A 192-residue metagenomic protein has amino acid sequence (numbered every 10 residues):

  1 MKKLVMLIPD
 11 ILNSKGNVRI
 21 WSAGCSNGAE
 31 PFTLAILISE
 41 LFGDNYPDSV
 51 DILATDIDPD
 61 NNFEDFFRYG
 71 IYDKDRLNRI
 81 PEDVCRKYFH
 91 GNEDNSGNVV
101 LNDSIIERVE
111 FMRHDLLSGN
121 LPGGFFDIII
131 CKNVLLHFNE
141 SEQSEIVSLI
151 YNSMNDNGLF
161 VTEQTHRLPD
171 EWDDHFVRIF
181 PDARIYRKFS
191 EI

Functional and structural regions predicted by a protein language model:
M1-W21, P31-L37: Class I S-adenosyl-L-methionine
I20, V50-I52, F160: Hydrophobic/aromatic residues located in beta-strands of well-ordered beta-sheets within soluble catalytic
G24-S26, D56: Conserved S-adenosyl-L-methionine
N27-N45: Conserved SAM-binding loop of SAM-dependent methyltransferases across substrates and taxa, primarily the Class I
D48-I130, V134-H137, E142, R167-L168: Extended basic-aromatic, gly/pro-enriched interface segments that bind polyanionic ligands
I128, P169-I192: Core SAM-dependent methyltransferase catalytic element
S144-D156: A short glycine-rich, Lys/Arg-flanked "PGG" loop and its adjoining helix->strand segment in the class I
D156-Q164: Conserved beta-strand signature within the Rossmann-like core of class I S-adenosyl-L-methionine
